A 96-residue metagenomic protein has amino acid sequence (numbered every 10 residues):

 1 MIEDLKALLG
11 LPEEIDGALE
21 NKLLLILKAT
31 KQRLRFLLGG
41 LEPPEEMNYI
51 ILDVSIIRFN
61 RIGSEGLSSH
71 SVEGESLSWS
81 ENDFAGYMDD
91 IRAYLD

Functional and structural regions predicted by a protein language model:
M1-M47, D83-D96: Conserved short "hinge" loops at termini or chain/domain junctions
M47-N48, L52-D96: Short loop/turn elements at secondary-structure junctions
